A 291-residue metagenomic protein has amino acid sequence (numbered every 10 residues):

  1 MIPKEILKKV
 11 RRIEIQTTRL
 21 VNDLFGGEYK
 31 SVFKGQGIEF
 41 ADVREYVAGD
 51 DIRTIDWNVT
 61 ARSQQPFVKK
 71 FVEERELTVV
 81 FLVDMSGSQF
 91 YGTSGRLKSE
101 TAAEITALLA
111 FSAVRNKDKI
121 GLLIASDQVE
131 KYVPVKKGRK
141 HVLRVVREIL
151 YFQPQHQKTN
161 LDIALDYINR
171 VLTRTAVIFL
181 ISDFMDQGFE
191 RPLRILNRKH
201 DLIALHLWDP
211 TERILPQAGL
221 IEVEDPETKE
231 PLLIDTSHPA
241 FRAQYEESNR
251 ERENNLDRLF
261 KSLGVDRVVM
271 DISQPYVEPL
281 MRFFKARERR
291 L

Functional and structural regions predicted by a protein language model:
M1-V135, V177-F179, Q187, I195 (+1 more regions): An amphipathic, basic-hydrophobic helix/alpha-beta surface used to engage anionic, phosphate-rich ligands or surfaces
M1-V32, D42, R170-R174, G188-L291: Von Willebrand factor type A / integrin I
N58, P154-K158, L180-S182: Short, flexible loop segments at the rims of nucleotide/cofactor-binding pockets, characterized by
V83, S182, L205: Active-site flanking residues adjacent to catalytic metal/cofactor-binding acidic residues
E100, Q155-D162, E247-R250: Conserved phosphate-coordination/catalytic loops
I105, I163-Y167, R252: Well-ordered alpha-helical segments embedded in enzymatic catalytic cores
I120, K140-H141: Non-catalytic regulatory/linker segments of enzymes
H141-A176, G188-F189, D209-P210: Von Willebrand factor
